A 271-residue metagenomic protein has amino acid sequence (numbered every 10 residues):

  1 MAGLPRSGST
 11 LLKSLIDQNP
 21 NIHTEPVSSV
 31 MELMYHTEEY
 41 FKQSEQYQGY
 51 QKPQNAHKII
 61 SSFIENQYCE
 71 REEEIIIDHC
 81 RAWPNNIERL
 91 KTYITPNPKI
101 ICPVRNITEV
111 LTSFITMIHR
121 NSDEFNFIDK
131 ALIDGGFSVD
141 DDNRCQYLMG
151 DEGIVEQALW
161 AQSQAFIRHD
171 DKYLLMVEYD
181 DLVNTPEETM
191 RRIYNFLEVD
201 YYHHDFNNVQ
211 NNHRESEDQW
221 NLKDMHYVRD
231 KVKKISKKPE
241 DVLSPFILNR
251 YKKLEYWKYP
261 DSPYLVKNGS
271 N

Functional and structural regions predicted by a protein language model:
M1-E65, C69-R71, E215-S216, W220 (+1 more regions): PAPS-dependent sulfotransferase catalytic core
M1-G3, P26, I76-H79, C102-V104 (+1 more regions): Short beta-strand segments
G8-I22, Y93-T95, M176-Y201: PAPS/PAP-binding and catalytic site of the sulfotransferase fold
T10-K13, M31-M34, P84-I87, T108-S113 (+1 more regions): Short catalytic/ligand-binding loop motif for oxyanion handling, primarily in non-cytosolic enzymes, centered on
H57-Q67, T112-F196, E255: PAPS-dependent sulfotransferase catalytic domain
F63-R89: Glycine-rich phosphate-binding loop used to anchor ATP phosphates in small-molecule kinases, encompassing both
H79, L90, I94-M117: Conserved phosphate-donor/acceptor-positioning beta-strand/loop module used by diverse small-molecule
L148, F166-R168, E187-E188, N195-N271: PAPS-dependent sulfotransferases, especially Golgi type II membrane carbohydrate sulfotransferases
